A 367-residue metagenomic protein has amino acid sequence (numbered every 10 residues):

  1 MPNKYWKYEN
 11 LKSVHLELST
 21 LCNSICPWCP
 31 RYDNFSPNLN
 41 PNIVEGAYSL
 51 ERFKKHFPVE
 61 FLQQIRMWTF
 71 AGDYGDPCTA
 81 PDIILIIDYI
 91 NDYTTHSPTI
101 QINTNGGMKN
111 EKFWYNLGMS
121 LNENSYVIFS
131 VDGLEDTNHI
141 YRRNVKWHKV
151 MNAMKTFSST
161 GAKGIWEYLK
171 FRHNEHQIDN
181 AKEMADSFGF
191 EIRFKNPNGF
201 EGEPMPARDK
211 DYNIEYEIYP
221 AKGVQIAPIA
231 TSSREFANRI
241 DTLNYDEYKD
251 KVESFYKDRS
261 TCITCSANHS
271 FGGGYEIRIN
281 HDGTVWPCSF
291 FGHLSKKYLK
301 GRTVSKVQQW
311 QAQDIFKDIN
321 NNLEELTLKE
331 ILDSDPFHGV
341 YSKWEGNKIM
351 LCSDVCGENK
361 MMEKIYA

Functional and structural regions predicted by a protein language model:
M1-L11, S24: Recognition helices and adjacent regulatory flanks at domain boundaries
P2, M362-A367: Terminal, non-catalytic domain-edge segments
E9, E17, Y32-Y48, L62-Q63 (+4 more regions): Radical SAM enzyme [4Fe-4S]-AdoMet core and its adjacent flexible, acidic and glycine-rich loops/tails across
K12-W28, G72, W166-K170: Conserved beta-strand->loop/alpha-helix structural units within folded catalytic cores of enzymes with alpha/beta
L21-R31, M350-M361: Local cysteine-cluster metal-coordination motifs and their immediate loop/turn environment, predominantly Fe-S cluster
L21-S24, R31-F35, L50-G133: Conserved SAM/AdoMet-binding glycine-rich loop
E325-S334: Signature of lipid phosphatidyltransferase scaffolds
D335-L351: Immediate flanking context of iron-sulfur cluster ligation sites
